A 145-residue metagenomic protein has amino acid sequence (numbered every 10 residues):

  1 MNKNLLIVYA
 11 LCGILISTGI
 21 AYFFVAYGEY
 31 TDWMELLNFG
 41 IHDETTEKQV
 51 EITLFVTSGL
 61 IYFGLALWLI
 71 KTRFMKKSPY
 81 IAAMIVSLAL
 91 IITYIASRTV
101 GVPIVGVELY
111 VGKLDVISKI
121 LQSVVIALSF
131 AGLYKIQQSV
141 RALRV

Functional and structural regions predicted by a protein language model:
M1-V145: Membrane-interface extramembranous regions
